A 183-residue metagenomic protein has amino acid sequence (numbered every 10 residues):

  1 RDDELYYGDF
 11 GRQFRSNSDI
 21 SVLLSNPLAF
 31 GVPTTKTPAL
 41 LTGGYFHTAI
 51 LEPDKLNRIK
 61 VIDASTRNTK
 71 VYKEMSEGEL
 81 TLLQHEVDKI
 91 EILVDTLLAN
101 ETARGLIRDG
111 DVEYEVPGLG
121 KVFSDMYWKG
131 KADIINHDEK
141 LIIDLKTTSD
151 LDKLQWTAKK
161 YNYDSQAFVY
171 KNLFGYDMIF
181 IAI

Functional and structural regions predicted by a protein language model:
R1-K131: Metal-dependent nuclease catalytic cores that hydrolyze phosphodiester bonds in DNA/RNA, characterized by
V116-I183: Mg2+/Mn2+-dependent nuclease catalytic core
